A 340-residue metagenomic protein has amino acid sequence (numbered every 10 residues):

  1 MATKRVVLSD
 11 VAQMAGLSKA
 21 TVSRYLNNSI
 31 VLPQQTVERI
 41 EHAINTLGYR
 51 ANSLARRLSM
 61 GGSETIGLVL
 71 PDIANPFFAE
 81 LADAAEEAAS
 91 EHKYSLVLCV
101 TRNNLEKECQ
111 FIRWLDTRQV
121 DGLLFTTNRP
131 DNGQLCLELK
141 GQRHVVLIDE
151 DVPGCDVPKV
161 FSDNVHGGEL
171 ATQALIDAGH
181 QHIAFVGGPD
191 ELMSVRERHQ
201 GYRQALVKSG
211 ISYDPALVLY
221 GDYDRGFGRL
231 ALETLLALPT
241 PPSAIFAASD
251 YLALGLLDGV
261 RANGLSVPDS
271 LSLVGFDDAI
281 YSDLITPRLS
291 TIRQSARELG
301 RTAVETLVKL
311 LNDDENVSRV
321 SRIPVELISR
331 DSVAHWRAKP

Functional and structural regions predicted by a protein language model:
M1-E64, R337: N-terminal helix-turn-helix DNA-binding module of bacterial transcription factors
M1-T3, M14, T46, E87-H92 (+3 more regions): Bacterial carbohydrate/catabolite-sensing allosteric modules
T21, G67, L124, A184-F185 (+1 more regions): Conserved beta-strand positions in the central sheet of alpha/beta enzyme cores
Q34, E38, L47-W114, R118-D121 (+2 more regions): Amphipathic helical "hinge" segments at domain boundaries
S53-L54, K107-F111, G133-L135, F227 (+1 more regions): Short acidic active-site motifs
P71-D72, N128, G188, S332: Residue-level recognition of strand-loop junctions within catalytic nucleotide-signaling folds
R102-L105, T126-D131, Y251: Short beta->alpha connector loops
G122-L135, L147-V157: Acidic, Gly/Pro-rich loop/turn segments at junctions of secondary structure
